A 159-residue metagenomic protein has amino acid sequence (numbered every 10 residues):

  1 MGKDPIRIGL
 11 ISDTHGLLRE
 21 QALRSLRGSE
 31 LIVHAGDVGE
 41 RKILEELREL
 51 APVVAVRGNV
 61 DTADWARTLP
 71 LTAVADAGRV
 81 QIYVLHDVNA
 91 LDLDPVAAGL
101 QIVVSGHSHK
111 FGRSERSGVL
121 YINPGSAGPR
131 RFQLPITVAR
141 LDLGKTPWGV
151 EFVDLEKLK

Functional and structural regions predicted by a protein language model:
G2-P5, V74-G78, E115, I122-K159: Binuclear metal-dependent phosphoesterase catalytic core
G2-Q81: Core catalytic region of metal-dependent phosphoesterases/phosphodiesterases, especially metallo-beta-lactamase-like
G9, V33, V54-V56, I102-V104 (+2 more regions): Hydrophobic/aromatic beta-strand patches that form the interior of the parallel beta-sheet core in alpha/beta enzyme
G16-E20, V38-I43, V60-A66, N89-D94 (+2 more regions): Active-site environment of divalent metal-dependent phosphoester hydrolases
L26-G28, A97-G99, K145: Glycine-rich phosphate-binding loop signature in dinucleotide/nucleotide-binding domains
H34, G58, H107, G128 (+1 more regions): Juxtamembrane helix-loop transition sites at the ends of transmembrane segments in multi-pass membrane proteins
E49-A51, G99, S117: Short, structured coil segments at secondary-structure junctions
